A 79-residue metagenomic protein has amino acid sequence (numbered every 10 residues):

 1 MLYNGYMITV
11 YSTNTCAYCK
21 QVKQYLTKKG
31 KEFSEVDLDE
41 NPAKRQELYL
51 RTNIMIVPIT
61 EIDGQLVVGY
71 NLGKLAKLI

Functional and structural regions predicted by a protein language model:
L2-K31: Local sequence-structure signature of Cys/Sec-based thiol-disulfide redox active-site neighborhoods
F33-K44: Thiol-based oxidoreductase modules, predominantly thioredoxin-like and allied folds used for disulfide exchange
K44, N71-K74: Hydrophobic alpha-helical segments typical of transmembrane helices and their membrane-interface/capping positions
L50-T52: Major-groove DNA-recognition helix of helix-turn-helix-type DNA-binding domains
P58-V67: A short, hydrophobic beta-strand/beta-hairpin element that forms part of a small beta-sheet core
L75-I79: Short hydrophobic/aromatic patches at helix-to-coil boundaries
